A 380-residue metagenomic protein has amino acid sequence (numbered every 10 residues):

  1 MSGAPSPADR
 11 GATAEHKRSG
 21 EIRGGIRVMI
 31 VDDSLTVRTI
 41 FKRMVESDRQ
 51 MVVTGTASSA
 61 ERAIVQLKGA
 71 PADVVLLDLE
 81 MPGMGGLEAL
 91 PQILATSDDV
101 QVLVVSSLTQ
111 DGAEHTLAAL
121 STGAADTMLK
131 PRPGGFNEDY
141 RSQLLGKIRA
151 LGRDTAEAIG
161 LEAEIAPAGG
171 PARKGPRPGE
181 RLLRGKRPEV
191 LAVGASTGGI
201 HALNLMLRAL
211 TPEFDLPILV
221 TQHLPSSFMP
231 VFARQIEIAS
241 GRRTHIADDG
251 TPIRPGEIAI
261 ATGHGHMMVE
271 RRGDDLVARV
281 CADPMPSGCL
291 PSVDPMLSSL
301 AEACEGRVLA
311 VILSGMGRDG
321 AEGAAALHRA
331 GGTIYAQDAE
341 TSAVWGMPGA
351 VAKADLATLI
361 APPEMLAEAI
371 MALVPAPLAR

Functional and structural regions predicted by a protein language model:
S2-I30, S34-Q50, T56, E61-R62 (+2 more regions): Conserved acid/base catalytic micro-environments in cytosolic active-site loops
